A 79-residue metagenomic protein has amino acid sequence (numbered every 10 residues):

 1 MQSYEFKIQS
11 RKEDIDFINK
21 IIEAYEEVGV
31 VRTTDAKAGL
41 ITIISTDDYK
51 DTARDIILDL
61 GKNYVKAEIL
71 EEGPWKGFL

Functional and structural regions predicted by a protein language model:
M1-S10: Short glycine-/aliphatic-rich beta-strand segments at the starts of folded cytosolic domains
Q2, G39, N63-K66: Generic structural motif recognizing short loop/turn segments at the entrances and edges of beta-strands
S10-T52: Amphipathic, hydrophobic secondary-structure cores in small proteins
D47-L79: C-terminal structural segments of small proteins and small subunits
